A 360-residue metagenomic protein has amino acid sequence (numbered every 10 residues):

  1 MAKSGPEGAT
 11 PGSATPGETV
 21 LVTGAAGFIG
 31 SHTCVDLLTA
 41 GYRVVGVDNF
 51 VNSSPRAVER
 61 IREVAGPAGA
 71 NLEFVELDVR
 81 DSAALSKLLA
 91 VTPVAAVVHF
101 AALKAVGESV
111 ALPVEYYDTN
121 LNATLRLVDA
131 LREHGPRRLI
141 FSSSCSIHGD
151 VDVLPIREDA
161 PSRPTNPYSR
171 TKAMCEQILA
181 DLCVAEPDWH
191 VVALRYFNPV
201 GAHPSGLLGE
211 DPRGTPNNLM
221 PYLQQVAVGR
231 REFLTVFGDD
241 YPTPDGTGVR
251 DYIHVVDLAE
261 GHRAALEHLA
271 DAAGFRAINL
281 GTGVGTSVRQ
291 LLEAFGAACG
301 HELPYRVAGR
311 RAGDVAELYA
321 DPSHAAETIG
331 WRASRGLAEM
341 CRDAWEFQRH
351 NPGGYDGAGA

Functional and structural regions predicted by a protein language model:
A2-A202: N-terminal Rossmann-like NAD(P)+-binding domain of SDR-like oxidoreductases, especially those catalyzing
T15, G69, A111, E186 (+5 more regions): A generic fold-level signal
T19-V20, V114-E115, V151, N166 (+5 more regions): Short, contiguous strand/loop micro-motifs
P55, E59, F197-N218, G229-R250: Short, flexible, glycine-rich and Lys/Arg-enriched loop motifs at helix boundaries that contact anionic partners
R80, K104, Y116, S146 (+4 more regions): Glycosyltransferase donor-binding loop in the core domain
Y117, T165-A173, G209-N217, P221 (+1 more regions): Short-chain dehydrogenase/reductase
L219-A360: C-terminal substrate-binding subdomain of Rossmann-fold SDR/epimerase-dehydratase oxidoreductases
